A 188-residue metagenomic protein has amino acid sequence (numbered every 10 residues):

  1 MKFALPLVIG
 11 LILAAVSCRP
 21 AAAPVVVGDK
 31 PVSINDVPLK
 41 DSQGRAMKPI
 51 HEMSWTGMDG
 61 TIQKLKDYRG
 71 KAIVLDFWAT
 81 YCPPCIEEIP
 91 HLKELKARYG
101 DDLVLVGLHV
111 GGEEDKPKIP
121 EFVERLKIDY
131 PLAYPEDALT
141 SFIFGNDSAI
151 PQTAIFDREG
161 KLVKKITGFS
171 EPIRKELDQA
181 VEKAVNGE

Functional and structural regions predicted by a protein language model:
M1-E52, E188: N-terminal targeting signals for export/organelle localization
V25-D36, Q152-E188: Thiol-/selenol-based redox modules, centered on thioredoxin-like and closely related oxidoreductase domains
G44, E52-I73: A short beta-strand-turn-helix
R69, F77-E94: Conserved redox-active cysteine motifs that mediate thiol-disulfide chemistry, especially di-cysteine Cys-X(1-2)-Cys
A72-I73, L103, P151, K161: Alpha/beta-hydrolase fold active-site loops
D101-K116, I128-D137: Thiol-based oxidoreductase modules, predominantly thioredoxin-like and allied folds used for disulfide exchange
P120-E159: Short, internal strand/loop/helix patches that form the active-site neighborhood or redox-interaction surface
